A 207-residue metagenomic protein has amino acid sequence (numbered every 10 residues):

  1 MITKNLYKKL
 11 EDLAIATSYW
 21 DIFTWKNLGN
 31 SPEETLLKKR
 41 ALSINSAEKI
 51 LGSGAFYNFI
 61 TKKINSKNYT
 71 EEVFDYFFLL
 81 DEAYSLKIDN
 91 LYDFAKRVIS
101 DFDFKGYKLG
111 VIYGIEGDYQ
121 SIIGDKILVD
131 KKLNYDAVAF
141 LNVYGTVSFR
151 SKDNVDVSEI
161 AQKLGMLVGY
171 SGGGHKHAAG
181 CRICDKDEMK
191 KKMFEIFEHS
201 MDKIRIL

Functional and structural regions predicted by a protein language model:
M1: Short alpha-helix plus adjacent loop in nuclease-associated cores
K4-N5, W20-F23, K62-K63, K67 (+2 more regions): Change "in soluble alpha/beta enzymes" to "in soluble alpha/beta proteins
K4-N58: Internal, active-site/partner-interface "lid" segment
K9-L13, A55, D75, L79 (+6 more regions): Exposed alpha-helical structural elements
S66-G110: Oxyanion-binding "anion nests"
L109-L207: Glycine-rich, acidic loop segments that terminate in or are immediately followed by a histidine
